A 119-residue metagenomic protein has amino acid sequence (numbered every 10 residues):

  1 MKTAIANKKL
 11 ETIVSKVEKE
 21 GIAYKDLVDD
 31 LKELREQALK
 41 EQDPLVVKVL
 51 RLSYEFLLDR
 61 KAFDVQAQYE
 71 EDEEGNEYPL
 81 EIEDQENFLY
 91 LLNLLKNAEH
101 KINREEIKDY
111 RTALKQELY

Functional and structural regions predicted by a protein language model:
M1-L39, P44-Y119: C-terminal-biased regions
